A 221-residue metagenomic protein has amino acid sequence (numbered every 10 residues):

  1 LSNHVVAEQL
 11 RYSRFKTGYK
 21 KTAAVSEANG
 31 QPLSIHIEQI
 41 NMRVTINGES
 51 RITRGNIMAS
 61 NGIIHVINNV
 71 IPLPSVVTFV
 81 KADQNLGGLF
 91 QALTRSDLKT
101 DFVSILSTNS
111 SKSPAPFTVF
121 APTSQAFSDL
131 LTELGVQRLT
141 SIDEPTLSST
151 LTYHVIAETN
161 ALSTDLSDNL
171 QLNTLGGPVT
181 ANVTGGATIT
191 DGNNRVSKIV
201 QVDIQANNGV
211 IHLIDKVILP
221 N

Functional and structural regions predicted by a protein language model:
L1-N221: Mature, structured domains of secreted/extracytosolic soluble proteins
